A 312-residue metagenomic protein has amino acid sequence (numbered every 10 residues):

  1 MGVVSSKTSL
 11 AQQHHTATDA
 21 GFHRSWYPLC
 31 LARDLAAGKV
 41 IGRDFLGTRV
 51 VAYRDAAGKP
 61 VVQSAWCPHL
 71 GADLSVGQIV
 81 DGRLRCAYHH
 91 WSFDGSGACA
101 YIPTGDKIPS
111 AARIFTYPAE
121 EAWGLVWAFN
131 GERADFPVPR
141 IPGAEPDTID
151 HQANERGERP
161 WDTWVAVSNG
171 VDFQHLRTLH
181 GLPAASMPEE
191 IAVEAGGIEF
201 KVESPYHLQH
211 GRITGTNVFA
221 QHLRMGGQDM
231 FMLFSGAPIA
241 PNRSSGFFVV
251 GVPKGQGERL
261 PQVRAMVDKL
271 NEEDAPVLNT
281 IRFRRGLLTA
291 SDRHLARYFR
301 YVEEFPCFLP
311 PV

Functional and structural regions predicted by a protein language model:
M1-H23: A boundary/linker detector
S6-A11, P28-L31, G105-P118, S204-L223 (+1 more regions): Charged, low-complexity, helix/coiled-coil-prone segments
H14-H15, P28-P146: Rieske [2Fe-2S] iron-sulfur-binding domain
T18-D19, G42, P118-E120, G236-A237 (+1 more regions): A general structural signal for short secondary-structure junctions and capping/turn motifs
H23, R113, E120-A122, M230 (+1 more regions): A short, structural micro-pattern
W26, R83, T116, N154-R156 (+1 more regions): Well-ordered beta-strand positions in beta-sheet-rich domains
K59, A134-V312: C-terminal catalytic domain of Rieske-type non-heme iron oxygenases
